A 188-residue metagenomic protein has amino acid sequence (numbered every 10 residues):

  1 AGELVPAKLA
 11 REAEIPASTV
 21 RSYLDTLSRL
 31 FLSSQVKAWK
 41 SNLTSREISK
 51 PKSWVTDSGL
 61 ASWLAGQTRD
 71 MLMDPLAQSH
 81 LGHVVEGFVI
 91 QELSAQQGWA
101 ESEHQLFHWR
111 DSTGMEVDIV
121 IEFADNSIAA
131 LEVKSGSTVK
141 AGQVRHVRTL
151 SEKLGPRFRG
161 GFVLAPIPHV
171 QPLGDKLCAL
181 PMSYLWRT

Functional and structural regions predicted by a protein language model:
A1-I128: Accessory nucleic acid-recognition modules appended to NTPase machines
W63, K140-G142, V170-G174: Switch/connector loops and helix/strand junctions flanking conserved nucleotide-binding motifs in nucleotide-processing
G98-W99, T149-R157: Arginine/glycine-rich "motif VI" loop of SF2 helicases in the C-terminal RecA-like domain
R110, L164-A165: Short beta-strand/turn micro-motifs composed of small residues that flank or help shape donor/cofactor-binding pockets
N126-I128, P156-G160: Short glycine-/polar-rich loops that comprise or flank the Walker A/P-loop and associated switch/sensor motifs
A129-T138: Active-site ExK catalytic segment of metal-dependent nucleases
S137-V147: Active-site-adjacent loop/helix micro-motif of nuclease/hydrolase catalytic cores
P166-T188: Domain-level recognition of nuclease-like catalytic cores that cleave nucleotide substrates
